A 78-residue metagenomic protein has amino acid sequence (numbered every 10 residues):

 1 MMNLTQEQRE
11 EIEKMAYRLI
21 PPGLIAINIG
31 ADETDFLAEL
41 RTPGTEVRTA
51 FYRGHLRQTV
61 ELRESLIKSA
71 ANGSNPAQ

Functional and structural regions predicted by a protein language model:
M1-I20: Short, amphipathic alpha-helical "recognition" segments used to contact nucleic acids or chromatin
M1-L4, H55, T59: Residue-level marker of regulatory loop/turn positions in helix-turn-helix DNA-binding domains and in histidine
E11, P21, E61-S65: A general alpha-helix detector
R18-L19, P43, S69, G73: Short coil/turn helix-boundary motifs
P21-G23, I27-E39: Short, basic interhelical loop/turn and adjoining N-cap of the next helix at nucleic-acid- or acidic-partner-contacting
F36-H55: Short, solvent-exposed alpha-helical "recognition" segments
R57-Q78: Amphipathic alpha-helical protein-protein interaction segments
